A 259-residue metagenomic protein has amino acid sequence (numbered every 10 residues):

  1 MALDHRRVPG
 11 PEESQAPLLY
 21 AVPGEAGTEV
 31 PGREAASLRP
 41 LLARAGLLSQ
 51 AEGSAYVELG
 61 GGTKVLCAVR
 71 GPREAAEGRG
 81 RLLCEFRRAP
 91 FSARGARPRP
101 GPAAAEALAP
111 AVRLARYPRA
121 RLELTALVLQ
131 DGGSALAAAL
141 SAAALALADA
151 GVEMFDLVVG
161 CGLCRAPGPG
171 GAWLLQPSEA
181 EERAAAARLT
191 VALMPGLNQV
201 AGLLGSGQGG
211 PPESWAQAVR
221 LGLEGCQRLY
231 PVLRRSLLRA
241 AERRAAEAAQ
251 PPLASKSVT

Functional and structural regions predicted by a protein language model:
M1-T259: Polyanion-binding surfaces on beta-sheet-dominated domains and ring/shell assemblies
